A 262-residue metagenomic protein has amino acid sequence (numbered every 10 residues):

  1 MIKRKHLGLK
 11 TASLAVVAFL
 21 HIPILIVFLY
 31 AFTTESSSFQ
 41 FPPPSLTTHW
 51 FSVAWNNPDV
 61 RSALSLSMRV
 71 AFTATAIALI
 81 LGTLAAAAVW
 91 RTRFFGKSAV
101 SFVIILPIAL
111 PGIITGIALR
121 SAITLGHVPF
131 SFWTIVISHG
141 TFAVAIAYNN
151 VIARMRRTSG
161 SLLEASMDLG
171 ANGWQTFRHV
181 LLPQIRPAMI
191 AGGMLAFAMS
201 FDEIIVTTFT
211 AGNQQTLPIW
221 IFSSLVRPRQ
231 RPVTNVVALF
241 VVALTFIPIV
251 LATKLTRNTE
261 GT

Functional and structural regions predicted by a protein language model:
M1-H6, F72-I104, I117, S121 (+2 more regions): Transmembrane-helix boundary motif in ABC transporter permease subunits
M1-P58, S62-S65, R69, T256-T262: N-terminal, non-cleaved signal-anchor transmembrane helix
I2-K5, S38, T48-V60, T207-T256: Interhelical loop and adjacent transmembrane-helix boundary motif in polytopic membrane transport permeases
I2-T11, I152-L163, M167, G173-V180 (+1 more regions): C-terminal transmembrane helix and the adjacent membrane-cytosol boundary/short C-terminal tail of inner/organellar
T11-A12, V17-I24, L106, G140-T141 (+3 more regions): Transmembrane alpha-helices
I22-L25, L29, I80-L84, I117 (+7 more regions): Membrane-embedded alpha-helices of multi-pass transport/permease systems
Y30-S38, A147, M189-F222: Non-cytoplasmic
F39-P42, T48, K97, I113-A143 (+2 more regions): Membrane-interfacial helix termini and adjacent extracytoplasmic/periplasmic loops of multi-pass transporters
